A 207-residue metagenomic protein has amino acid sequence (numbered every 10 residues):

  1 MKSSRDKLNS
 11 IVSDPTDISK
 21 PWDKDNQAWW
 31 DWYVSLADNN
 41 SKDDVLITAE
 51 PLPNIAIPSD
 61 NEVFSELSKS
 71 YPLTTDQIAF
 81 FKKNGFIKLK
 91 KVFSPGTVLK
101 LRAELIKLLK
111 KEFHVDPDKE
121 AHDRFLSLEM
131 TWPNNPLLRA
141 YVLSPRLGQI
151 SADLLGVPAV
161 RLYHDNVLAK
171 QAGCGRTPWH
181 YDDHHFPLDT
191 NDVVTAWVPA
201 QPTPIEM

Functional and structural regions predicted by a protein language model:
K2-K83, K90-W179, H184-L188: Non-heme Fe(II)-dependent double-stranded beta-helix
S70, F86-K88, T195-P199: Conserved hydrophobic/aromatic beta-strand scaffold that supports enzyme active sites
V98, I205-M207: Intrinsically disordered, low-complexity acidic/polar segments
H180, P187-I205: Short, conserved beta-strand element in jelly-roll/cupin
